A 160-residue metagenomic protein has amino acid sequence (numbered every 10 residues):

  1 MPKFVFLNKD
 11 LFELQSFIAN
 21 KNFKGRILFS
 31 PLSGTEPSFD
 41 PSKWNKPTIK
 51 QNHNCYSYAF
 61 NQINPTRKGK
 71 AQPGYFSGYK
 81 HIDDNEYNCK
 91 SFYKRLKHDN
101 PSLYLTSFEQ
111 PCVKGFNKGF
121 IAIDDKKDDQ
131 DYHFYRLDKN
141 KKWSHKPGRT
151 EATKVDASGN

Functional and structural regions predicted by a protein language model:
M1-Q15: Non-Sec secretion/translocation targeting segments of pathogen effectors
D10-F12, N22-K24, S102, K126-K127 (+2 more regions): Intrinsic disorder/low-complexity detector
E13-Y104: Cysteine-nucleophile protease catalytic domains, especially the papain-like/related folds used in DUB/UBL proteases
K68-G69, D138, D156: Generic detector of ordered, mature protein regions
D83-T150: ...with weaker cross-activation on analogous glycine-rich loops/strands in unrelated enzymes
E151-N160: Short, Lys/Arg-rich amphipathic alpha-helical interaction segments that bind nucleic acids or acidic protein surfaces
